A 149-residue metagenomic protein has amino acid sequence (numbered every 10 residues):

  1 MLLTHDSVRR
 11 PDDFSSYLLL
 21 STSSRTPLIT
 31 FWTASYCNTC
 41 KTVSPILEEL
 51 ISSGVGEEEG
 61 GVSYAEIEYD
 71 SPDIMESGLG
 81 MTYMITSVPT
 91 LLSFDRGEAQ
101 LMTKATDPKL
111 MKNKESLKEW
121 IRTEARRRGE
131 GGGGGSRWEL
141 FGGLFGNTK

Functional and structural regions predicted by a protein language model:
M1-Y17: N-terminal "domain-start" segment that seeds a small globular fold
H5-R10, W32, S44-E76: Thiol-based oxidoreductase modules, predominantly thioredoxin-like and allied folds used for disulfide exchange
S15, E48-S52, G80, K118 (+1 more regions): Amphipathic alpha-helical interaction motifs in eukaryotic regulatory proteins
L19-S24, S52-E59, A125-G129: Alpha-helix termini
S23-S35: Short active-site neighborhood of thiol/selenol oxidoreductases, capturing the structured segment around
C37-C40: Short cysteine clusters
S77-V88: Structural alpha/beta surface segment adjacent to cysteine/selenocysteine redox centers across thiol/disulfide enzymes
T86-G142: Non-catalytic, surface beta->alpha helical segment in thiol-disulfide oxidoreductase systems
